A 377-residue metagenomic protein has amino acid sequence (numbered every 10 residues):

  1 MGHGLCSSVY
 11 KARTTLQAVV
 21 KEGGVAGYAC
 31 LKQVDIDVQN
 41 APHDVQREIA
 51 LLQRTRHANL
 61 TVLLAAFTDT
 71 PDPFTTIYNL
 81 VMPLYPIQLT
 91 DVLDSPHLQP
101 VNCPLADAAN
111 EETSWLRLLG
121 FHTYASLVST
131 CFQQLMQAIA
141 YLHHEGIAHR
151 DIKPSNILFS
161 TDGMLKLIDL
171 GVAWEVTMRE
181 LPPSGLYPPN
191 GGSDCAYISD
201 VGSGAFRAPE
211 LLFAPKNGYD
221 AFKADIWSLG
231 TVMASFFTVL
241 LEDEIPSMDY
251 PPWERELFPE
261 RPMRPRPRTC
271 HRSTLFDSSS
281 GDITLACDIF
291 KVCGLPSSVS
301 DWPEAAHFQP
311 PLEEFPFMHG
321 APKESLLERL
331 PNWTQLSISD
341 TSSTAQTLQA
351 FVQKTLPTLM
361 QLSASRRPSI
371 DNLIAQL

Functional and structural regions predicted by a protein language model:
S8-D35: Glycine-rich ATP phosphate-binding loop
A50-A58: Structural motif at the C-terminus of the N-lobe alphaC helix and the adjacent alphaC-beta4 loop of the Hanks-type
V62-Y78, P86: Short beta-strand micro-motifs within the conserved protein kinase catalytic domain, predominantly in the N-lobe
C131-F132: Activation segment signature within eukaryotic-like protein kinase domains
H143-S160: Catalytic-loop of the protein kinase fold
S160-G204: Activation segment/activation loop of eukaryotic-type protein kinase catalytic domains
L211-K223: Conserved end of the kinase activation segment
F290-P357: C-terminal lobe substrate-recognition/regulatory segment of protein kinase catalytic domains
